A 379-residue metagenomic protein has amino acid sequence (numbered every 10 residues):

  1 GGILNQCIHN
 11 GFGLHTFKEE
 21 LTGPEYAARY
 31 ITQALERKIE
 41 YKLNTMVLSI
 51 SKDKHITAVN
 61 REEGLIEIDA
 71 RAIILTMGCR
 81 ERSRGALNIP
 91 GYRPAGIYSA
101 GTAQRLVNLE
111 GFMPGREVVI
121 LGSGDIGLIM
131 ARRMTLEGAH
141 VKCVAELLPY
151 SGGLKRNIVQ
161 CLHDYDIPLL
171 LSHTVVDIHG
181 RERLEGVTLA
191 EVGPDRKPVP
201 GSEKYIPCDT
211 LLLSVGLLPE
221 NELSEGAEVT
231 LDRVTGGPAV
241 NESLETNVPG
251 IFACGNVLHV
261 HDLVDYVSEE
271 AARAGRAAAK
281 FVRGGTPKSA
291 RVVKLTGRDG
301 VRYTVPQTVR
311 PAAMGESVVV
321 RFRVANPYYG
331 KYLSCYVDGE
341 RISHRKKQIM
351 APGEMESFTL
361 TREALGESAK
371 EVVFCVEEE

Functional and structural regions predicted by a protein language model:
G1-R29, R105-N108, P114-Q160, H344: Beta1-alpha1 glycine-rich phosphate/pyrophosphate-binding loop at the start of Rossmann-like nucleotide-binding domains
A27-E117, E191-G201, L212, A239-V240: FAD-binding core/adjacent interface of flavoenzyme oxidoreductases
A34-A58, I68, T135-E222, E316-I349: A Rossmann-like FAD-binding core segment of flavoenzymes
L75, I97-V107, T210-H261: FAD-site-proximal beta/loop scaffold in flavoenzymes
C79-E81, G124-I126, L218, L258: Residue-level detector of alpha-helix initiation sites
C254-T304: A conserved FAD-binding loop/helix module that cradles the flavin
P287-Y328: Surface beta-strand/loop "capping" patches
V320, L333-C335, L360-E379: Short, aromatic- and glycine-rich surface loops/edge beta-strands on solvent-exposed regions
